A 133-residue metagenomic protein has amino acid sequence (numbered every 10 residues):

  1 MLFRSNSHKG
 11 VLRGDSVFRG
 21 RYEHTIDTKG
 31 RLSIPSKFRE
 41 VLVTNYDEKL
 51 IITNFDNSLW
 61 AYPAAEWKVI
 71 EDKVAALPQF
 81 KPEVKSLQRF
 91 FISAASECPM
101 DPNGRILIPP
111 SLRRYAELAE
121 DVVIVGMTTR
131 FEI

Functional and structural regions predicted by a protein language model:
M1-L2: Short, small-residue-biased leader/transition segments that mark boundaries at the very start of proteins
S16-W60, A64: A positional/architectural concept
G30-I34, G104-I108, F131-I133: Short, structured motif recognition centered on aromatic/hydrophobic residues
K37, A65, S111, T128-T129: Alpha-helix/helix-capping structural signal
E40, W67-V69, R114-Y115: Short, surface-exposed beta-strand-loop junctions and turns on beta-sheet-rich folds
T44-L59, A95, E117-I133: A short beta-strand-loop micro-motif that forms or neighbors metal/cofactor- and ligand-binding patches at active-site
W60, A64-C98: Helix-adjacent hinge/juxtasegments
S96-A119: Beta-rich strand-turn-strand
